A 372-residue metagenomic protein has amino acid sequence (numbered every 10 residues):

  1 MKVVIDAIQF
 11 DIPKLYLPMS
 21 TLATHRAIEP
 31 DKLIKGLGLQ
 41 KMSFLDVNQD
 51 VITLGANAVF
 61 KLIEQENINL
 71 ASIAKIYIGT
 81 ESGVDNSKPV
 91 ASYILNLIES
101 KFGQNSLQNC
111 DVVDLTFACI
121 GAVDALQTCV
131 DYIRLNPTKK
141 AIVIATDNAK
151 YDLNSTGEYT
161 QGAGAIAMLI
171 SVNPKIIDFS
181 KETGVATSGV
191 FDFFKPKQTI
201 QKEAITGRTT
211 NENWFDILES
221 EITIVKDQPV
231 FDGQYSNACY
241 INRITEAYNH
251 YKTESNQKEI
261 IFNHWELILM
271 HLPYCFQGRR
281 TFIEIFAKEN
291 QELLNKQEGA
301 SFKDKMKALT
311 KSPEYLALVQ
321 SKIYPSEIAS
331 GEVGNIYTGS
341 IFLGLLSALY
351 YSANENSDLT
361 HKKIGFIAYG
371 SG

Functional and structural regions predicted by a protein language model:
M1-N48, E158-E246, G372: Condensing-enzyme catalytic core mediating Claisen C-C bond formation in acyl metabolism
I5, V51-V123, K258-I285: Conserved beta-ketoacyl condensing-enzyme motif
Q9-I12, G79-D85, T116-A122, A145-K150 (+2 more regions): Acidic, glycine-rich active-site loops and adjacent beta-strand->loop/helix elements that engage anionic groups
Y16-L17, S87-V90, L126-Q127, D152-E158 (+3 more regions): Short acidic, glycine/serine/threonine-rich loops at helix termini
D31, A58-A74, E221, T245-H264 (+4 more regions): Phosphate/pyrophosphate-binding loops at sites that engage ATP/ADP/AMP, CoA/4′-phosphopantetheine, polyphosphate
D31-G36, Q40-D50, G83-K140, T146 (+1 more regions): Conserved catalytic cysteine-centered active-site region of acyl-thioester-dependent Claisen-condensing enzymes
G121-S180: Internal, well-ordered domain-core segments that constitute the primary functional module of diverse proteins
K322, L346-G372: Catalytic phosphate/nucleotide-handling subdomain of diverse soluble enzymes
